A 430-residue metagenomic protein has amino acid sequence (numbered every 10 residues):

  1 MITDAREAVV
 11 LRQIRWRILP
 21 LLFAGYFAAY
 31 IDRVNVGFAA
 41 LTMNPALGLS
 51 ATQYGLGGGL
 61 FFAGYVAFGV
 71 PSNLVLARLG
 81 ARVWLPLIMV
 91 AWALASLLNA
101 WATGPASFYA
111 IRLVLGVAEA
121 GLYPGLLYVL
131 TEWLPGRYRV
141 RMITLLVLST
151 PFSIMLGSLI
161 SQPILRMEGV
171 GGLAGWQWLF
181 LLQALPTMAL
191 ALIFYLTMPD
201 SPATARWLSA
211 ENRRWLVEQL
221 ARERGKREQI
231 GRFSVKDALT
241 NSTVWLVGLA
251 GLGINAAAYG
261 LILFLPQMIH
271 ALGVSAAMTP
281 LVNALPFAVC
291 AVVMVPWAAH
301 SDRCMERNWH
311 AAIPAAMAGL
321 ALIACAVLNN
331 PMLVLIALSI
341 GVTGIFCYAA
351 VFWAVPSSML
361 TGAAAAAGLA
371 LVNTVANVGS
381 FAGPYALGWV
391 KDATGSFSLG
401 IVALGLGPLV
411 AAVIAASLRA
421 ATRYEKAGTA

Functional and structural regions predicted by a protein language model:
V36-G37, K236-M294, A298, A349 (+2 more regions): Extracytoplasmic gate region of multi-pass secondary transporters
G48, G80, W101-S107, A118 (+3 more regions): Helix-breaking motifs and short loop linkers at transmembrane-helix boundaries and internal kinks in secondary membrane
A67-A106: Conserved MFS/SLC helix-loop-helix module at the cytosolic interface between two early adjacent transmembrane helices
F68-G80, V293-E306: Helix-to-loop junctions at the C-terminal end of transmembrane segments in multipass secondary transporters
A91, A95, A106-V114, M332-I340: Paired small-residue
I111-L148: Cytoplasmic helix-loop-helix junction between adjacent transmembrane helices in 12-TM secondary transporters
R141-L165, P186-T187, N373-G383: Glycine-rich segments within core transmembrane alpha-helices of 12-TM secondary carriers
M305-V355: C-terminal transmembrane helical hairpin of 12-TM major facilitator-type secondary transporters
